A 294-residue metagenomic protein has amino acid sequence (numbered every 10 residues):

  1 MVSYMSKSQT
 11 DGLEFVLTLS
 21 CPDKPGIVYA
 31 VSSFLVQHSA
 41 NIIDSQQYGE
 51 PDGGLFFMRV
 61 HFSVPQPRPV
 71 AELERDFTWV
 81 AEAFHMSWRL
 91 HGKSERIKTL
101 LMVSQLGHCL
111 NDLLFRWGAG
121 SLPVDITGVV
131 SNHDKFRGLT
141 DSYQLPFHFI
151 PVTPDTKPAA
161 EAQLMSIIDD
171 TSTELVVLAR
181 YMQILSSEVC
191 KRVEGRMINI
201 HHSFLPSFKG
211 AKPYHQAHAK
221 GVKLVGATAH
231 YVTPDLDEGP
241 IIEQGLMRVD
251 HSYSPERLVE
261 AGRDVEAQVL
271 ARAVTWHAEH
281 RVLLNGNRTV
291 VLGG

Functional and structural regions predicted by a protein language model:
V2-I97: A conserved regulatory-domain signal marking ACT and ACT-like small-molecule sensing domains and adjacent regulatory
S20, L100-M102, V130: Short hydrophobic segments within beta-strands
N41, D125, P146-H148, R196: Conserved beta-strand segments of alpha/beta enzyme cores
T99-C109: Short, glycine-rich nucleotide/cofactor-binding loops
H108-A119: Histidine-anchored nucleotide/phosphate-binding helix
V124-K135: Short internal beta-strands
H133, T156-A160, T171-G294: Donor/substrate-binding cores of folate-linked one-carbon enzymes
D141, L145-T171: Adenosine-nucleotide cofactor-binding segment
